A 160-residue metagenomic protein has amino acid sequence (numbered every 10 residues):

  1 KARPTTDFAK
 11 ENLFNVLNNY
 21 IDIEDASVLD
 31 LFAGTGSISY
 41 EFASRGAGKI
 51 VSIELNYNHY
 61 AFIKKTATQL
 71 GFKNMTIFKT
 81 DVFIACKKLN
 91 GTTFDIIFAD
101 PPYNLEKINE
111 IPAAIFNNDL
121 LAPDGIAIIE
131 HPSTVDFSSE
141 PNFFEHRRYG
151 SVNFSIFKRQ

Functional and structural regions predicted by a protein language model:
K1-Q160: Class I S-adenosyl-L-methionine-dependent methyltransferase catalytic core
